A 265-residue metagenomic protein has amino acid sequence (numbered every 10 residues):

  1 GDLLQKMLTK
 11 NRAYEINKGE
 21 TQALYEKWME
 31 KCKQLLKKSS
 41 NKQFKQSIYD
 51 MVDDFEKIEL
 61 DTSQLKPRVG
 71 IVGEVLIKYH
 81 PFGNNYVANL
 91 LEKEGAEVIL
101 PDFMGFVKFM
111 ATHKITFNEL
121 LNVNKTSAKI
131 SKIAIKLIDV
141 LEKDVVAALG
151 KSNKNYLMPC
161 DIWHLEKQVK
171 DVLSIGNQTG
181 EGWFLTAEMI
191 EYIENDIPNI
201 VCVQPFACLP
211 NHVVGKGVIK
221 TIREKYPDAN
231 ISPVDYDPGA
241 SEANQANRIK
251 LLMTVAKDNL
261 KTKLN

Functional and structural regions predicted by a protein language model:
G1-N265: An N-terminal assembly and electron-transfer interface module characteristic of large anaerobic redox and radical
